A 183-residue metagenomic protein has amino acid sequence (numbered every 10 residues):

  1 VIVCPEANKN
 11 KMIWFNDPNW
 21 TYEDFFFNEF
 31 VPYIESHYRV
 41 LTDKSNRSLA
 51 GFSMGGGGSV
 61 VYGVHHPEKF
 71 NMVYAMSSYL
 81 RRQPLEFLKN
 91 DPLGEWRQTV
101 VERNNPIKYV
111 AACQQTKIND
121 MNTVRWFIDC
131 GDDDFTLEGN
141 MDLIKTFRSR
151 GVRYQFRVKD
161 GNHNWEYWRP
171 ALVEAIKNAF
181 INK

Functional and structural regions predicted by a protein language model:
V1-K183: Non-catalytic cap/lid and distal C-terminal segments of serine-dependent acyl enzymes
